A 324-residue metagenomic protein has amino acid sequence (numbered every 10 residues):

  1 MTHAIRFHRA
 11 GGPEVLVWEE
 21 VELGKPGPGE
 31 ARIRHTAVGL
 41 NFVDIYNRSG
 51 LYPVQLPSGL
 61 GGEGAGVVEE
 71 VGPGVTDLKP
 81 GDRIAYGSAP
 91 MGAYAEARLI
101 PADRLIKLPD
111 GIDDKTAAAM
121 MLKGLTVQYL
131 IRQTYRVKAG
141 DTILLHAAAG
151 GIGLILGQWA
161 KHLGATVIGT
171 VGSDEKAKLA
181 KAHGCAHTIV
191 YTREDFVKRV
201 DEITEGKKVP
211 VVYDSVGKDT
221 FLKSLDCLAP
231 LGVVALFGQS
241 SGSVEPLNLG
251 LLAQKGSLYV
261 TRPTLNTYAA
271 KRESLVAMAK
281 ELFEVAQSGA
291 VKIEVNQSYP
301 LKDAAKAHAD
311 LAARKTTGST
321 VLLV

Functional and structural regions predicted by a protein language model:
E22-G39, S49-G92: Glycine-rich beta-strand-centered segment in the early N-terminal region that forms part of a ligand/cofactor-binding
Y46, I84-A149, W159: NAD(P)H dinucleotide-binding glycine-rich loop of Rossmann-like/cofactor-binding domains, especially the beta1-alpha1
R83, T142, T166, G232-V233 (+1 more regions): Short glycine-centered segments of the SAM/dcSAM-binding site in methyltransferase folds
I152: Hydrophobic/small residue at the entry helix of a nucleotide-binding pocket
K161-T220, K271-E273: Adenosine-nucleotide cofactor-binding segment
V171, D219-A290, V324: Glycine-rich phosphate-binding loop and adjacent beta-alpha segment of Rossmann(oid) nucleotide-cofactor-binding
R272-V324: C-terminal hydrophobic helical "lid"/dimerization subdomain of Rossmann-like NAD(P)H-dependent oxidoreductases
